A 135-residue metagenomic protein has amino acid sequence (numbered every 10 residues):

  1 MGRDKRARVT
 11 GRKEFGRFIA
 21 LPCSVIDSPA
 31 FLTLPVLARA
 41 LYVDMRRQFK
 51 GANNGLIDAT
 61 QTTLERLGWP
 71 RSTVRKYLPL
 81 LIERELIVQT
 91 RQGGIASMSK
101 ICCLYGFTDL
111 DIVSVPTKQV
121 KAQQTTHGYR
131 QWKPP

Functional and structural regions predicted by a protein language model:
M1-T62, R66, K100, P134-P135: Short recognition helix of helix-turn-helix/winged-helix DNA-binding domains
R8, L81, V113-V115: A generic signature of intrinsically disordered, low-complexity regions enriched in glycine/proline and charged/polar
T10, R39-L41, V74, R91 (+2 more regions): Extended interaction regions within the primary functional domain
Q48-G106, L110-D111: Winged helix-turn-helix DNA-binding recognition segment
G106-P135: Short, amphipathic alpha-helical interaction segments positioned at domain boundaries
